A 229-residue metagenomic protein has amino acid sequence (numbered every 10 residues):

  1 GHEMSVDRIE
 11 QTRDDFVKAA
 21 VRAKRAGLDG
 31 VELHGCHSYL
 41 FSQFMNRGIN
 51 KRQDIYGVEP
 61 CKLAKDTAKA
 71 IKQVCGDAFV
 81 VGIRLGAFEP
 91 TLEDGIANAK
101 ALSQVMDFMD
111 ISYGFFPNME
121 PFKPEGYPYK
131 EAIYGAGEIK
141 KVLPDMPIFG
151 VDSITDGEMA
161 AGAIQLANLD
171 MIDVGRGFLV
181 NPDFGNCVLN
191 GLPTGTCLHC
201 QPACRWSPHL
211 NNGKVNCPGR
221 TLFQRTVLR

Functional and structural regions predicted by a protein language model:
G1-R229: Flavin-dependent oxidoreductase catalytic cores
